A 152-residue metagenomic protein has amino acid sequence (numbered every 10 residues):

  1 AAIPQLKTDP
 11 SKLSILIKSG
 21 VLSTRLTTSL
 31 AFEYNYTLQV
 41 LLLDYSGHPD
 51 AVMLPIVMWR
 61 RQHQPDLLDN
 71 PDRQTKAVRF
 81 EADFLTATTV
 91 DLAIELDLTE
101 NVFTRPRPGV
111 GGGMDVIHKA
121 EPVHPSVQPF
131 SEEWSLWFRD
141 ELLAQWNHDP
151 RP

Functional and structural regions predicted by a protein language model:
A1-K12, I17-S19, L26-N35, Q39-L92 (+1 more regions): Extracellular/virion structural assembly segments
G20, G47, G109-G113: Residue-identity detector for glycine
R107-P152: Glycine-rich, aromatic-bearing surface loops/beta-hairpins
